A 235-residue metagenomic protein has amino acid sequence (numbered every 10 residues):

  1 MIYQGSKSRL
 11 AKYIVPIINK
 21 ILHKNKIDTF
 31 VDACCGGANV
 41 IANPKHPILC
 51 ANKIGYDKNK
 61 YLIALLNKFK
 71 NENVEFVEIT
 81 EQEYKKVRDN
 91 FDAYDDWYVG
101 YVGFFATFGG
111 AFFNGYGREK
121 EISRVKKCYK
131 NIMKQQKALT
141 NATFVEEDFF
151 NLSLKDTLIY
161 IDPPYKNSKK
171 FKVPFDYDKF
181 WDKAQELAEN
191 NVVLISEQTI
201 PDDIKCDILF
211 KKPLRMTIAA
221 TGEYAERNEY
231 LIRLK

Functional and structural regions predicted by a protein language model:
M1-N43: S-adenosyl-L-methionine
D28, K53, L158: Hydrophobic "anchor" residues on beta-strands that sit immediately upstream of conserved functional sites
C35, K60, N151, Y165 (+1 more regions): Short, glycine/acidic-enriched loop or turn micro-motifs at the edges of active sites
C35-N39, Y129-K130, S196-P201: Short, polar loop motifs at secondary-structure junctions
P44-I48, N151-K155, I200-D207: Short loop/helix-cap segments at secondary-structure boundaries that form the rim of catalytic
P47, A51-V145, F149-F150: Class I S-adenosyl-L-methionine-dependent methyltransferase module
A142-Y177: Active-site segment flanking the S-adenosylmethionine/decSAM binding pocket in AdoMet-dependent transferases
V173-K235: Long, positively charged, glycine-interspersed low-complexity recognition regions
